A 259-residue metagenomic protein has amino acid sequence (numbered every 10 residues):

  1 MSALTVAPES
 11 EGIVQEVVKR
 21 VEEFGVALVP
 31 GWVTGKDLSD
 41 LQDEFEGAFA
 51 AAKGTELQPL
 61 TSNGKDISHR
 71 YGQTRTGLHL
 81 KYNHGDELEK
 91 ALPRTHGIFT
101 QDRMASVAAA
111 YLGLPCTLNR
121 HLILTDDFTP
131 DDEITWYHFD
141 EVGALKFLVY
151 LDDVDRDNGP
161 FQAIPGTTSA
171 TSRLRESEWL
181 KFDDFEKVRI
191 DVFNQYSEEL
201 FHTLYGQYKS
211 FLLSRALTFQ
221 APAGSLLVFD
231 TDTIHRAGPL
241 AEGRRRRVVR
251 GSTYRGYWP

Functional and structural regions predicted by a protein language model:
M1-E23, P30-H138: Non-heme Fe(II)-dependent double-stranded beta-helix
S2-A7, T55-Q58, E176-F182, I190 (+2 more regions): Non-heme Fe(II)/2-oxoglutarate
D37-S39, R156-D157, T171-S172, R236-G238 (+1 more regions): Short catalytic/ligand-binding loop motif for oxyanion handling, primarily in non-cytosolic enzymes, centered on
L122, V149-D153, P165: Short, structured patches in soluble enzyme cores that scaffold and shape functional sites
F128, I164-T171, S252-W258: Short edge-strand/loop segments of extracellular domains
I134-E141, I234-A237: Histidine-centered catalytic micro-motifs
D140-R156, Q220-A221, V228, S252-R255: Short, conserved beta-strand element in jelly-roll/cupin
N158-T233: Double-stranded beta-helix
